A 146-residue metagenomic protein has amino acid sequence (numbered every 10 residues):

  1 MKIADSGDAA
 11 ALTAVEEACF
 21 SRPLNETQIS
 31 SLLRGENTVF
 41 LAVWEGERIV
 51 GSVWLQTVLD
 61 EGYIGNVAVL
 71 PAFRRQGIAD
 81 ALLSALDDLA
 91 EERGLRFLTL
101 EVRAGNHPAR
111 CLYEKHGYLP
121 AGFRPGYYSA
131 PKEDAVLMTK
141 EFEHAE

Functional and structural regions predicted by a protein language model:
I3-R74, L83-A85, L89, R93 (+2 more regions): Acetyl-CoA-dependent GNAT
I64, L98-V102: Conserved hydrophobic beta-strand within the GNAT/NAT acetyltransferase core sheet that lines the active-site cleft
L83, N106-A109, G126-P131: Short glycine/proline-centered loop/turn elements that form peptide/ligand docking sites
L86-A90, L98, A109: Short hydrophobic clusters on alpha-helical segments that form packing/core surfaces in small helical domains
E101, L119-V136: Conserved catalytic-core motifs of GNAT/GCN5-like acyltransferases
Y113, Y118: Conserved active-site tyrosine of GNAT-family acetyltransferases
K132-E146: Terminal substrate-recognition subdomain of acyl/acetyltransferases
